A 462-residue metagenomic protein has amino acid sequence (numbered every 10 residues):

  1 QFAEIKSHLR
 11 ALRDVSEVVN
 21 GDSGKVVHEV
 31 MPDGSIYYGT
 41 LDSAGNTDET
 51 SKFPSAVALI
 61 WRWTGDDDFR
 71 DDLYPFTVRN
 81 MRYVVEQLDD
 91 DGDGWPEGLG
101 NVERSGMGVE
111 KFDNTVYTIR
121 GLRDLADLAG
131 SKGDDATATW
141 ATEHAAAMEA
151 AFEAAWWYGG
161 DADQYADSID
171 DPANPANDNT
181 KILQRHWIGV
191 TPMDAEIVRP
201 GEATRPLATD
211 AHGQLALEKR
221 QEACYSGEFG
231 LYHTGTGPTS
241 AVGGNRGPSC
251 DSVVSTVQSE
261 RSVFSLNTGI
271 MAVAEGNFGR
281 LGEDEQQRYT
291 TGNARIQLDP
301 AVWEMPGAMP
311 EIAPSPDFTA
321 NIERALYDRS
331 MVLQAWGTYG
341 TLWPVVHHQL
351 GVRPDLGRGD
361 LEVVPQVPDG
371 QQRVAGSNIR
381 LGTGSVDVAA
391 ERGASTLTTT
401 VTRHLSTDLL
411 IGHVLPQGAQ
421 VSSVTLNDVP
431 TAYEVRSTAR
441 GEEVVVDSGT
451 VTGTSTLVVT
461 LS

Functional and structural regions predicted by a protein language model:
Q1-D14, D71, P75-V78, R82 (+8 more regions): Active-site core of glycosidic bond-cleaving carbohydrate-active enzymes
V19-S51, S55, T64-P75: Extended ligand-binding groove/face enriched in aromatic
V27-A44, W95-K111, C250-V253, T319-D328: Acidic/His metal-coordination segments adjacent to aromatic residues that form catalytic metal sites in metalloenzymes
R79-V102, G106-D113, Y117: Calcium-binding acidic motifs and repeat modules
M148: Aromatic-residue-lined binding/catalytic grooves and analogous aromatic/hydrophobic interfacial grooves in multimeric
N277-S462: Non-catalytic C-terminal accessory modules of carbohydrate-active enzymes
